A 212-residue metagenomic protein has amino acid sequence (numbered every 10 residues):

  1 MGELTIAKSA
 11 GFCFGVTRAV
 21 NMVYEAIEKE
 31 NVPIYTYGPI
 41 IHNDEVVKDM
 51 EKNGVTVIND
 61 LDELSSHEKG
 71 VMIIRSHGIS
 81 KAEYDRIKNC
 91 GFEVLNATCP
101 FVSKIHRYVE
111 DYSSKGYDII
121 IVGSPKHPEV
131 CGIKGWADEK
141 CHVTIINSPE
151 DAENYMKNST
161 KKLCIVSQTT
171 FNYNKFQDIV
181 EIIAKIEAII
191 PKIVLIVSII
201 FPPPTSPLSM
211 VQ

Functional and structural regions predicted by a protein language model:
M1-E3, K162: A residue-level signal for beta-strand positions that form part of recognition/binding surfaces within mature
E3-K157, N172-Y173, D178-A184, A188 (+1 more regions): Active-site loop-to-helix "anion-binding N-cap" substructures in soluble metabolic enzymes
K161-Y173: Active-site donor-nucleotide binding/catalytic segment of nucleotide-sugar enzymes
P191-M210: Low-acidity, Ser/Thr- and Arg-rich intrinsically disordered low-complexity segments
